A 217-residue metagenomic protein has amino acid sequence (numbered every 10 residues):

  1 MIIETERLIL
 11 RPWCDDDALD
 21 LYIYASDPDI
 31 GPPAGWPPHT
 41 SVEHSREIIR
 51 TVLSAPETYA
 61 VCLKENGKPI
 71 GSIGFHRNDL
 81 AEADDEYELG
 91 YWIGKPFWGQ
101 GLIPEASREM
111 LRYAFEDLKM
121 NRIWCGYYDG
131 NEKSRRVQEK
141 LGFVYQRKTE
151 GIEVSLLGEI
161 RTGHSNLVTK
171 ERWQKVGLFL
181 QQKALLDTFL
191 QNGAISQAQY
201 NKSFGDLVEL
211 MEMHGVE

Functional and structural regions predicted by a protein language model:
M1-P33, T58, C62-W173: Acyl-donor (CoA/ACP) binding surface of acyl/acetyltransferases
D29-R50: Conserved GNAT-fold acetyl-CoA-binding loop/helix
P37, G74-H76, K202: A generic structural motif
I49-A60: A short helix-loop-beta-strand connector motif used in the catalytic cores of GNAT acetyltransferases and, in some
Q174-E217: Acidic, Ser/Pro/Thr-rich low-complexity regulatory regions and the short amphipathic helical interaction modules they
